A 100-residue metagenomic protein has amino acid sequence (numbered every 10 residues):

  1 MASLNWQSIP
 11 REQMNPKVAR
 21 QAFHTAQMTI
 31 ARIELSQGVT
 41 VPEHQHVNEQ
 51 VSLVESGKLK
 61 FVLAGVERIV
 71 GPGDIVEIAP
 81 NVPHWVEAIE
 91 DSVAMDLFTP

Functional and structural regions predicted by a protein language model:
M1-Q27, A31: A short, N-terminal "cap"/entry segment at the start of jelly-roll beta-barrel domains of the cupin/DSBH fold
T29, K58-K60, E67, P83 (+1 more regions): Structural motif
T29-Q45: Conserved short histidine dyad/triad with adjacent acidic residue
E34-L35, H46-F61: Short, conserved beta-strand element in jelly-roll/cupin
E55-S56, G71-P72, E90: A cytosolic small-molecule/anion-sensing beta-strand core signal
V66-P80: Short acidic-glycine-tyrosine-enriched beta hairpin
P80-P100: Ligand-binding loop in jelly-roll beta-barrel domains
